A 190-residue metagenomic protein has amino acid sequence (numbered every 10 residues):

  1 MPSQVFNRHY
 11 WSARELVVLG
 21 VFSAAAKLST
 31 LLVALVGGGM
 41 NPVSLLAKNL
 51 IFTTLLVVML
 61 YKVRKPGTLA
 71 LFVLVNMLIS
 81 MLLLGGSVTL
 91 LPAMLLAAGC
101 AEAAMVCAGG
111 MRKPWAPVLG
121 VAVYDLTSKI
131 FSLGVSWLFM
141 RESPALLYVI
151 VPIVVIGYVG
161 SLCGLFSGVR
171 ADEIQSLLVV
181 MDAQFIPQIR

Functional and structural regions predicted by a protein language model:
P2-G67: Hydrophobic transmembrane alpha-helices
L16-V21, L46-L50, P66-L74, L91-P92 (+3 more regions): Hydrophobic alpha-helical transmembrane segments
S23-L31, L74-L83, V121-S132: Aromatic-anchored segments of alpha-helical transmembrane domains
A24, T30, L45, G85 (+3 more regions): N-terminal, helix-rich and Lys/Arg-enriched segments in bacterial and organellar proteins
L28, A93-L133: Short helix-perturbing small/polar motifs within transmembrane alpha-helices
V33-G37, N41, V63, G67 (+7 more regions): Membrane-interfacial segments
S44-A103: Alpha-helical membrane segments and adjacent membrane-interface helices in multi-pass membrane proteins
P114-R190: Membrane-embedded alpha-helical hairpins and interfacial helices in multi-pass inner-membrane proteins
